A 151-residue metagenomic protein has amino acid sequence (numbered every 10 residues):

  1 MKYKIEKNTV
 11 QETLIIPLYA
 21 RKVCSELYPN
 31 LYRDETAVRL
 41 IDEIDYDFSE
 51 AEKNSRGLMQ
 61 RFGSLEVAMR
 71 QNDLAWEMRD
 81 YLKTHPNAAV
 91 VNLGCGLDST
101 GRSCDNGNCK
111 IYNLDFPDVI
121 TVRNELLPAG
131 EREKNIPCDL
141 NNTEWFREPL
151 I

Functional and structural regions predicted by a protein language model:
M1-V91, C95-C138, T143-E144, E148-L150: Rossmann-like AdoMet
